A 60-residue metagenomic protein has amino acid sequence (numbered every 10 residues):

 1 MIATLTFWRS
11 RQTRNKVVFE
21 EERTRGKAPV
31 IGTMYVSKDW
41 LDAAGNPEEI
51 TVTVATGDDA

Functional and structural regions predicted by a protein language model:
M1-K27, E49-A60: Long, compositionally biased stretches
P29-L41: Short beta-strand-centered segments at strand-helix junctions
G45: Short active-site loop/helix that positions an aromatic residue
